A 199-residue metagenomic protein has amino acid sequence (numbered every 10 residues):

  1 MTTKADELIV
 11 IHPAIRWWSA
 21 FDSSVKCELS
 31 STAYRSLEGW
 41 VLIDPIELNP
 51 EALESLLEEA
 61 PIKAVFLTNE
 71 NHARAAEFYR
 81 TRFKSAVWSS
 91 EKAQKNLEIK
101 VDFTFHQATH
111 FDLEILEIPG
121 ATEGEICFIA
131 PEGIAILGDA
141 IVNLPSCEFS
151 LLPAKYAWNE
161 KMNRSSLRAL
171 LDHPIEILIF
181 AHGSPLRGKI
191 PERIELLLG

Functional and structural regions predicted by a protein language model:
T2, E7-I9, D22-S24, W40-L42 (+1 more regions): Metallo-beta-lactamase
D6-E7, S30-T32, H106-Q107, I126: Residue-level detector of beta-strand structural context in well-folded domains
H12-S19, D112-L116: Short, hydrophobic/aromatic-rich segments at coil-to-beta transitions
P13-I15, E28-S31, E123-C127: Short hydrophobic/aromatic beta-strand or adjacent loop that forms the aromatic wall/cage of a ligand/substrate-binding
W17-A64: Pre-active-site segment of Zn-dependent metallo-hydrolases
N49-S90: Active-site metal-binding motif and surrounding structural segment of the metallo-beta-lactamase
H72, A93-Q94, P185: Alpha-helix capping/helix-boundary segments
E77-G124, P131, A157-E176: Metallo-beta-lactamase
